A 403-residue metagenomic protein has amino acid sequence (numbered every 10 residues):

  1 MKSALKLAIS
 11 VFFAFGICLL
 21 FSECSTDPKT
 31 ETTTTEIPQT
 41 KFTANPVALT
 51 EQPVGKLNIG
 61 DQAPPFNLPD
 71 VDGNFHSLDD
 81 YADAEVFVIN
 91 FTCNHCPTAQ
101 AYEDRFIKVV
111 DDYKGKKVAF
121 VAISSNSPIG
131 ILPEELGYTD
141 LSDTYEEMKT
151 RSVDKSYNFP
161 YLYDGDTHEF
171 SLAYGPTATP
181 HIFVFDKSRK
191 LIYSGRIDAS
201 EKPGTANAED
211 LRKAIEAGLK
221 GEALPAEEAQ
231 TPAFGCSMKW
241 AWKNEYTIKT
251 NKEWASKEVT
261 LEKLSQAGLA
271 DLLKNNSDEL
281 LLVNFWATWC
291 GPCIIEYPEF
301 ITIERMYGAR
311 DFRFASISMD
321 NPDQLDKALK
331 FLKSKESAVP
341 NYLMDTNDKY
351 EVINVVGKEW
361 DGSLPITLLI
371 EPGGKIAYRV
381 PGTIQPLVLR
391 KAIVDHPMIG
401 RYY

Functional and structural regions predicted by a protein language model:
L20-E23: C-terminal motif of bacterial Sec signal peptides marking the signal peptidase cleavage site
P28-P65, N207, R212, G218 (+4 more regions): N-proximal helix/coil linker or "cap" segments that precede and/or mark the start of modular domains
F66-F87, T260-L281, I301-Y307, I353-V355: A short beta-strand-turn-helix
E85-F87, T92-H95, E279-L281, F285-W289 (+2 more regions): Short pre-active-site segment immediately N-terminal to redox-active cysteine/selenocysteine motifs in thiol-based
T92-R105, F285-T302: Conserved redox-active cysteine motifs that mediate thiol-disulfide chemistry, especially di-cysteine Cys-X(1-2)-Cys
K117-S142, Y157-T167, D311-L325, S337-K349: Thiol-based oxidoreductase modules, predominantly thioredoxin-like and allied folds used for disulfide exchange
D140-F185, I192, L329-L364, P372: Short, internal strand/loop/helix patches that form the active-site neighborhood or redox-interaction surface
D186-L261, S363-Y403: Thiol-/selenol-based redox modules, centered on thioredoxin-like and closely related oxidoreductase domains
